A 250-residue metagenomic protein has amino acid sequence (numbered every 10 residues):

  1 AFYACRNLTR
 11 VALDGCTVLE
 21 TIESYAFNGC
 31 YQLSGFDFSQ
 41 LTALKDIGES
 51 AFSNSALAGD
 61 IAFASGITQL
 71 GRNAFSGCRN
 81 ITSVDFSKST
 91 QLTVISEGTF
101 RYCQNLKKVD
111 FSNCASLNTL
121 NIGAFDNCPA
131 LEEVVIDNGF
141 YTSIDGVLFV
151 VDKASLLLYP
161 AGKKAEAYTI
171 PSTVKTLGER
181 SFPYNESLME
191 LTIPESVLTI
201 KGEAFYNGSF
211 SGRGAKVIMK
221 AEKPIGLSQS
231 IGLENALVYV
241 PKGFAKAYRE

Functional and structural regions predicted by a protein language model:
A1-Y3, E23-N28, G48-A51, G71-S76 (+5 more regions): Consensus positions within tandem repeat domains that build extended binding/scaffold surfaces
Y3, F205-Y206, S230-L233: Predominantly extracellular/luminal carbohydrate-interaction, adhesion, and secreted-enzyme modules that are
R6-T21, Y31-D46, A56-Q69, R79-V94 (+6 more regions): Structural signature of tandem-repeat unit edges
Q229-G232, K246-E250: Short, aromatic/basic amphipathic alpha-helical patches
